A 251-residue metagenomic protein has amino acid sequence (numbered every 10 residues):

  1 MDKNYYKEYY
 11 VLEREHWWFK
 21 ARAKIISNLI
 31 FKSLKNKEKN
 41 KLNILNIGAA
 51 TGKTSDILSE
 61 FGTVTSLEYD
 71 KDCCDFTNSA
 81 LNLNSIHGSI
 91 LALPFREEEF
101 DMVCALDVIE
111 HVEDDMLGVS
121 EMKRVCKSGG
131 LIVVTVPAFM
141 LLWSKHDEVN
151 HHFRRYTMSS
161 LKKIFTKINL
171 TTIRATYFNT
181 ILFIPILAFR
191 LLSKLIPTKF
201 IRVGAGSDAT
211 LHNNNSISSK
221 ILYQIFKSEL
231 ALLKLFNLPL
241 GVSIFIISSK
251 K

Functional and structural regions predicted by a protein language model:
M1-E98, M102-L106, L117-V119, T210-S216 (+4 more regions): Conserved N-terminal segment of class I S-adenosyl-L-methionine
K7-E13, I132-R154, M158-T166: Short, glycine-/aromatic-enriched active-site segment of Class I SAM-dependent methyltransferases
L106-I109, T135: Residues lining the SAM
M116-L131: A short glycine-rich, Lys/Arg-flanked "PGG" loop and its adjoining helix->strand segment in the class I
L170-T180: Conserved S-adenosyl-L-methionine
P185-Y223: C-terminal helical/coil "lid" or tail adjacent to the Rossmann-like core of SAM-dependent
R190, K194, L238-K251: Core SAM-dependent methyltransferase catalytic element
